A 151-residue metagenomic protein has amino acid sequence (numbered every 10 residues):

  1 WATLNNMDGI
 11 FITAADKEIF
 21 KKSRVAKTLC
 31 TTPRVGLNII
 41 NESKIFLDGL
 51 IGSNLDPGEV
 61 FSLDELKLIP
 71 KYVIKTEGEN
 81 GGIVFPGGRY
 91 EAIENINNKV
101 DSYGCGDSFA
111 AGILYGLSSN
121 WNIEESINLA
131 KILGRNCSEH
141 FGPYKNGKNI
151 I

Functional and structural regions predicted by a protein language model:
W1-Y90: Ribokinase/PfkB-type carbohydrate-kinase core domain
L63-I151: Conserved phosphate-binding/catalytic region of the ribokinase-like
